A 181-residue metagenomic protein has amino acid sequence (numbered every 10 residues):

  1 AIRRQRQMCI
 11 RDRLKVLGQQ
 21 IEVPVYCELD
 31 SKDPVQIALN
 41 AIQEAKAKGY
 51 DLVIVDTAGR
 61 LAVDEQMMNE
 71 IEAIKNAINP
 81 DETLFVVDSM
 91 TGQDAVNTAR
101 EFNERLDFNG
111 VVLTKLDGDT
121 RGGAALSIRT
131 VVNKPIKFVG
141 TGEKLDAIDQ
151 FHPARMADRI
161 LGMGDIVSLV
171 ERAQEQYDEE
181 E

Functional and structural regions predicted by a protein language model:
A1-I10: Single conserved hydrophobic/aromatic residue that forms the stacking wall/gate of nucleotide- or nucleobase-binding
I2, P34, M67: Short, conserved glycine- and acidic-residue-centered signature motifs in active-site or ligand-binding loops
Q7, S31-P34, G59-V63, M90-Q93: Short, small-residue-enriched loops and turns at beta-alpha junctions that line or gate enzyme active sites
R11-L39, Q43: Conserved nucleic-acid-binding Ia/Ib motif block in the N-terminal RecA-like helicase ATPase lobe
A38-I42, K46, Y50, A62 (+2 more regions): Conserved phosphate-handling catalytic cores of large alpha/beta enzymes
